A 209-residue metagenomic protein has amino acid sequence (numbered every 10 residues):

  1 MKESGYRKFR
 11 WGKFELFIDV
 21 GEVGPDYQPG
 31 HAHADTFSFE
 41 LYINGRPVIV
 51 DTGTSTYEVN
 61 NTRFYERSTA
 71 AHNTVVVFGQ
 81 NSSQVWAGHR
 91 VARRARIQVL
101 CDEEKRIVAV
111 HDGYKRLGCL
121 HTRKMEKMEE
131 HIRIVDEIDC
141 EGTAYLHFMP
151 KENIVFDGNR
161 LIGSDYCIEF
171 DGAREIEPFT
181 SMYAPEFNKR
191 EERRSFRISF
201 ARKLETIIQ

Functional and structural regions predicted by a protein language model:
M1-I49, C101, V108: Carbohydrate-active enzyme catalytic cores, enriched for enzymes that act on polyanionic acidic polysaccharides
T54-Q209: CBM-like, beta-strand-rich accessory domains located in the C-terminal region of large, secreted polysaccharide-active
